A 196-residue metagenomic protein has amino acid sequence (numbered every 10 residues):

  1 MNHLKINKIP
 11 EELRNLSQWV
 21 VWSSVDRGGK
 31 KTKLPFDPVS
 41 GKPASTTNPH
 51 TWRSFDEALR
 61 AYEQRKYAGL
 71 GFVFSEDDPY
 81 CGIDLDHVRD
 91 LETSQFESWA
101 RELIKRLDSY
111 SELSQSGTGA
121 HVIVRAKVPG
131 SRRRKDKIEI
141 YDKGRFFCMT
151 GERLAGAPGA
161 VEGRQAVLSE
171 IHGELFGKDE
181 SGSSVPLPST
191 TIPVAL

Functional and structural regions predicted by a protein language model:
M1-K8: Short, Gly/Pro- and small/polar-rich lid/capping loops
I9-E12, V20-D26, F36-T51, F72-L91 (+2 more regions): DNA replication initiation modules
L13-N15, Q64, S114-S116: A short catalytic or substrate-binding loop motif that flags glycine-/basic-rich loops and adjacent residues that bind
L16, I104-R106, K135: Short, well-ordered coil/turn elements that cap or connect secondary structure elements
L16-Q18, Y67-G69, D78-Y80, D108 (+1 more regions): Short, surface-exposed beta-edge/turn micro-motifs
G28-K31: Short, solvent-exposed loop/turn elements at domain surfaces
S54-P79: A glycine-rich, hydrophobic loop/mini-helix early in the fold
G71-V73, H87-A120: Active-site-adjacent substructure of cysteine-protease-like catalytic cores
